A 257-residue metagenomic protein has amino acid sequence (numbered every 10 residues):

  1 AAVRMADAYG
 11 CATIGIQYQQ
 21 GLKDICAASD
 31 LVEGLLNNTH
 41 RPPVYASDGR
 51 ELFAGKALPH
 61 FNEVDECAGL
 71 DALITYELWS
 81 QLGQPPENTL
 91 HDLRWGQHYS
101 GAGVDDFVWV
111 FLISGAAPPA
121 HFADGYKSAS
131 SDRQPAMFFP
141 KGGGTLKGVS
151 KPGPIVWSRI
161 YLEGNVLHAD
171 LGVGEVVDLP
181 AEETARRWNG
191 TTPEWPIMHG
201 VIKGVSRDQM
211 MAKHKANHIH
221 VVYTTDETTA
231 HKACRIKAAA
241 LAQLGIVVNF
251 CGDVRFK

Functional and structural regions predicted by a protein language model:
A1-K257: Anaerobic metallocofactor- and corrinoid-dependent redox/one-carbon enzyme cores, especially those from methanogenesis
